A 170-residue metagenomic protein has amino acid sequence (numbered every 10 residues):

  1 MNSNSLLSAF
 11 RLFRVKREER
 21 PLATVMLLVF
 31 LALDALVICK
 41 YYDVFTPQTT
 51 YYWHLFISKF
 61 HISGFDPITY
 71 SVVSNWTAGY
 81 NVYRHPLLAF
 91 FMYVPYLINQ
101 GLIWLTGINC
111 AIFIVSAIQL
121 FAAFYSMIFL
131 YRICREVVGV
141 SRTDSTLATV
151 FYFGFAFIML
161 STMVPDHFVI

Functional and structural regions predicted by a protein language model:
M1-E18: Membrane-interfacial, low-structure loops and terminal tails that flank and connect transmembrane helices in multi-pass
R14-W76: Transmembrane signal-anchor helices characteristic of membrane glycosylation enzymes that use polyprenol
I38-Y42, Y96, Q100, Y131-G139: Membrane-water interface at transmembrane helix exits
T77-N109: Short hydrophobic/aromatic helix or loop-helix immediately within or flanking a transmembrane segment in polytopic
L102-I128: Loop-to-helix entry region of an early transmembrane alpha helix in multi-pass inner-membrane enzymes
L130-G154: Transmembrane-helix signature of polytopic, membrane-embedded enzymes that assemble or transfer cell-envelope glycans
I158, I170: Specific aromatic-rich, kink-prone transmembrane helix
M163-V169: Short acidic/glycine- and proline-prone juxtamembrane loop motifs at membrane-interface regions of multi-pass membrane
